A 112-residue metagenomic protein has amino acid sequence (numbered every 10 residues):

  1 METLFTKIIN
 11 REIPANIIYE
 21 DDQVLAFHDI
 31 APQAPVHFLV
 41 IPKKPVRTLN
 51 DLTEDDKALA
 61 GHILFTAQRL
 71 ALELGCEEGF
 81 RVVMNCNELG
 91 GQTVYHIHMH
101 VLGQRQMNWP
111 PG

Functional and structural regions predicted by a protein language model:
M1-G112: HIT superfamily nucleotide-processing domains
